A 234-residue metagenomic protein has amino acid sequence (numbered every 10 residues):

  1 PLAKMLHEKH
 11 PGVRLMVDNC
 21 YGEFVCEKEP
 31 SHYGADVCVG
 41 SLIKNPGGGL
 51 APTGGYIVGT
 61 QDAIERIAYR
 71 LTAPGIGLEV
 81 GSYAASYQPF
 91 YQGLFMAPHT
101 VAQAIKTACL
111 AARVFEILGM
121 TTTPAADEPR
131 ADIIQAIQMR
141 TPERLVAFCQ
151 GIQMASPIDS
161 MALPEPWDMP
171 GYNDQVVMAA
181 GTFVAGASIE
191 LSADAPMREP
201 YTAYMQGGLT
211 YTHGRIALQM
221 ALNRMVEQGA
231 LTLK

Functional and structural regions predicted by a protein language model:
P1-A102, K106, F115, G119-T122 (+1 more regions): Conserved PLP-enzyme active-site core in the AAT-like
L2, C26, A63, I67 (+7 more regions): General structural feature for long, well-ordered alpha-helical segments within catalytic domains of soluble enzymes
E116-L233: Conserved C-terminal alpha-helix-loop-beta "cap" of PLP-dependent enzymes that closes/shapes the active-site mouth
